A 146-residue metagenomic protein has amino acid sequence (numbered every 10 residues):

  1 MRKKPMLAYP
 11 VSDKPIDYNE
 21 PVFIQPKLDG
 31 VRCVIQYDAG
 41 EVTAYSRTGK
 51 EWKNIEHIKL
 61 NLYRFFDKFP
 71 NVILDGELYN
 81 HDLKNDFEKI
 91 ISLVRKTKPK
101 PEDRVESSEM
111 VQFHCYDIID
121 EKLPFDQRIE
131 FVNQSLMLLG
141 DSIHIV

Functional and structural regions predicted by a protein language model:
M1-P15: Phosphate/adenylate-binding "loop-and-lid" substructures adjacent to NTP/NAD/dNTP-binding pockets in NTP-dependent
K14-H144: Covalent nucleotidyltransferase
